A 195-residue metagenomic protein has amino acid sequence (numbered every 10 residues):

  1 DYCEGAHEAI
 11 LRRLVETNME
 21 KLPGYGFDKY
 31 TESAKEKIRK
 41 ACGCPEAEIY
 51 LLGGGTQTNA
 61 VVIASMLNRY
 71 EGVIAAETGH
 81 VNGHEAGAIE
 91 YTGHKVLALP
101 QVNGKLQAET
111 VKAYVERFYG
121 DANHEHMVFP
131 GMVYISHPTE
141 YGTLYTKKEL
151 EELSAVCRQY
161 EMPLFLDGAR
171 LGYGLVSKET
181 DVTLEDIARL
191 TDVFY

Functional and structural regions predicted by a protein language model:
D1-Y195: Conserved PLP-enzyme active-site core in the AAT-like
